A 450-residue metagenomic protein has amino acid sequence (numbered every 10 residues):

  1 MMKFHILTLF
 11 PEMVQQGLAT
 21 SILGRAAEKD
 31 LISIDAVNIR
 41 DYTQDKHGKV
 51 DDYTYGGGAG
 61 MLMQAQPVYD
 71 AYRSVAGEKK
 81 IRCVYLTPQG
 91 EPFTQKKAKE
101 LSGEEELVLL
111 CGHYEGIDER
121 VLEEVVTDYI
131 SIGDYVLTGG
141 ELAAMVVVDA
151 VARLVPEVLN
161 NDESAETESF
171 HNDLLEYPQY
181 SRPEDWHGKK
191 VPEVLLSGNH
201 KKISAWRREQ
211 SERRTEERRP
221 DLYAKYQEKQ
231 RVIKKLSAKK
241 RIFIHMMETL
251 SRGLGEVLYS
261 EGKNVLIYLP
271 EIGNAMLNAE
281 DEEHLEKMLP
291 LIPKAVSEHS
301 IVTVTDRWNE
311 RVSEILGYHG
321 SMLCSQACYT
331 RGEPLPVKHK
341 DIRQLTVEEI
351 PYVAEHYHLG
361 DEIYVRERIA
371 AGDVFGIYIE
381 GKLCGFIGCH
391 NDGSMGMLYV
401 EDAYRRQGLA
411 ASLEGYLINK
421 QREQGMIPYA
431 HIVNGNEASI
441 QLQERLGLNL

Functional and structural regions predicted by a protein language model:
L62-H113: S-adenosyl-L-methionine/SAH cofactor-binding core of RNA-modifying enzymes
V121-N161: Structured adenosyl-cofactor binding patch, chiefly the S-adenosyl-L-methionine
L142, L154-E193: Internal, active-site/partner-interface "lid" segment
Q227-R311, A354, H358-L359, R366-E367: N-terminal charged segments
H284-L291, R406-N419, I440-R445: Conserved acetyl-CoA-binding loop-helix of GNAT-fold acetyltransferases
A295-D306, Q421-V433: Conserved GNAT acetyl-CoA-binding A-motif
R307-Y318, A411, N434-L450: Conserved active-site alpha-helix within GNAT-family acetyltransferase domains
I363-D402: A conserved beta-strand-loop-helix scaffold within acyl/acetyltransferase catalytic domains
